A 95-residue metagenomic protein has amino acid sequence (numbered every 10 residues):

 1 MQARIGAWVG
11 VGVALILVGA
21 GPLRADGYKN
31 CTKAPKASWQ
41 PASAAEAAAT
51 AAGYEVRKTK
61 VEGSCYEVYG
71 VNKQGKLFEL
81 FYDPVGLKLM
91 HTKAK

Functional and structural regions predicted by a protein language model:
M1-G10: Bacterial N-terminal signal peptides that target proteins for export
G10-V18: Bacterial N-terminal signal peptides
A20-A25: Sec/Tat signal peptide C-region and signal peptidase I cleavage site
Y28, P84-A94: Short, low-complexity, Pro/Ser/Thr/Gly-rich segments in the mature regions of secreted, periplasmic
Y28-T32, S64-Y66: Sequence contexts marking disulfide-bonded cysteines in secreted/extracellular proteins
N30-V56: Short, non-transmembrane alpha-helical segments in secretory-pathway proteins
A49-Y54, G63-C65, G75-L77: Extracytoplasmic
V68-V71, Y82, L87: Conserved histidines in hydrophobic membrane contexts and catalytic metal-binding motifs
